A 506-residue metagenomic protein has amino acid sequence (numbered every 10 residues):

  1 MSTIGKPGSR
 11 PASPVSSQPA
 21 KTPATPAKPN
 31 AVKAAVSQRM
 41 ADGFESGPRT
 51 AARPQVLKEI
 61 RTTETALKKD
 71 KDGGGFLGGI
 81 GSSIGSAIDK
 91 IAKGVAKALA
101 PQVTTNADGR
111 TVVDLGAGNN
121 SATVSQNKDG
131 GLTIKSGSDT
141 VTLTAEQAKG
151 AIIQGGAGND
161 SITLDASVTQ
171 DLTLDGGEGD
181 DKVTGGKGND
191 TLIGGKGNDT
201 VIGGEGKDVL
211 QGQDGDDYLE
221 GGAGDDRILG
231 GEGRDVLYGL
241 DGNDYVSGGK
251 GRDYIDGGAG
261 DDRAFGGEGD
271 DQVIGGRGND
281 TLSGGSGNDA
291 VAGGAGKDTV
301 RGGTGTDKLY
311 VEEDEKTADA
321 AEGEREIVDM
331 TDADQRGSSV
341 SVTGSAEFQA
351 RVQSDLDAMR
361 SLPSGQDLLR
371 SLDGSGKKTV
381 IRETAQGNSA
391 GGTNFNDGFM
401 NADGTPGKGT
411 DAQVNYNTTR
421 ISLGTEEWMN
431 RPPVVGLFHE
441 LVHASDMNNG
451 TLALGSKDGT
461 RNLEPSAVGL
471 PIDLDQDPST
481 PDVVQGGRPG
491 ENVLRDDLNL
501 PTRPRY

Functional and structural regions predicted by a protein language model:
M1-P48: Short, compositionally biased, intrinsically disordered N-terminal export/targeting signals, typified by the non-Sec
A107-R110, N127-G130, A145-I152, A166-T173 (+2 more regions): Short "repeat-start/strand-capping" segments in structured domains, especially the N-termini of parallel beta-helix
L115, S136, G155, L164 (+17 more regions): Glycine-centered beta-turn/loop sites at beta-strand termini
N159, D180, N189, N198 (+12 more regions): Consensus positions within tandem repeat domains that build extended binding/scaffold surfaces
D289-D332: Leucine-rich solenoid repeat scaffolds
D332-V414: Auxiliary, metal-adjacent structural segments of Zn-dependent hydrolase domains
G392-V434, A444-M447: Active-site scaffold of zinc-dependent metalloenzymes
N448-Y506: Active-site or metal-binding loop neighborhoods of secreted/extracellular toxin and effector enzymes
